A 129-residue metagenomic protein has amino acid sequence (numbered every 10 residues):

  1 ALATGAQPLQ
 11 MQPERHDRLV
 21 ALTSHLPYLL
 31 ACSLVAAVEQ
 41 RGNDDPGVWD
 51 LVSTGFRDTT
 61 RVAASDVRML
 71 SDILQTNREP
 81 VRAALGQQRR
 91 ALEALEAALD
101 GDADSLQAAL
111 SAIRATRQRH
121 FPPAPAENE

Functional and structural regions predicted by a protein language model:
A1-R61: Internal alpha-helical scaffold of NAD(P)-dependent oxidoreductase catalytic cores
Q7-Q12, Q40, Q75, Q87-Q88 (+2 more regions): Residue-identity detector for glutamine
S24-L29, A37, M69, N77-P80 (+2 more regions): Generic alpha-helical propensity signal that fires on short helical segments and nearby coil/disordered stretches
L30, L92, E96-L99, R117-A124: A structural signal for well-ordered alpha-helices, especially hydrophobic packing surfaces of coiled-coils
V38-R41, G101-S105, A126-N128: Juxtamembrane/interface motifs at transmembrane-helix termini
D45-I113: Interdomain hinge/lid region at the active-site interface of Rossmann-like NAD(P)-dependent oxidoreductases
A108-E129: Short, amphipathic C-terminal "tail helix"
